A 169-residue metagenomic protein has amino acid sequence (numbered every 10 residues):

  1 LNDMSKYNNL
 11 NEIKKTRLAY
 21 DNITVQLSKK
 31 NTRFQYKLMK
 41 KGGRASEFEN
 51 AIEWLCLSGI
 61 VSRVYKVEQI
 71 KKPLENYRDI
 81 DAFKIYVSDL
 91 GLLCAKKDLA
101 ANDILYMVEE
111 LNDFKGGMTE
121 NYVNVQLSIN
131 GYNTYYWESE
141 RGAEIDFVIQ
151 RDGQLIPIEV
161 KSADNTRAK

Functional and structural regions predicted by a protein language model:
L1-Q154: Accessory nucleic acid-recognition modules appended to NTPase machines
G153-N165: Active-site ExK catalytic segment of metal-dependent nucleases
A168-K169: Generic C-terminus detector
